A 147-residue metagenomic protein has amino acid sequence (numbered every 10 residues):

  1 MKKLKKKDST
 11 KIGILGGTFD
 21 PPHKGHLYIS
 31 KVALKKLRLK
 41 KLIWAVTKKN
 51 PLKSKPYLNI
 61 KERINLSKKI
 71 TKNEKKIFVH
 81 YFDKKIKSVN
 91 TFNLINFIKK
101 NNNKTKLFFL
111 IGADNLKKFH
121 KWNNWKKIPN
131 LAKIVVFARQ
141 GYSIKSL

Functional and structural regions predicted by a protein language model:
M1-L147: Nucleotidyltransferase catalytic core that binds NTPs
